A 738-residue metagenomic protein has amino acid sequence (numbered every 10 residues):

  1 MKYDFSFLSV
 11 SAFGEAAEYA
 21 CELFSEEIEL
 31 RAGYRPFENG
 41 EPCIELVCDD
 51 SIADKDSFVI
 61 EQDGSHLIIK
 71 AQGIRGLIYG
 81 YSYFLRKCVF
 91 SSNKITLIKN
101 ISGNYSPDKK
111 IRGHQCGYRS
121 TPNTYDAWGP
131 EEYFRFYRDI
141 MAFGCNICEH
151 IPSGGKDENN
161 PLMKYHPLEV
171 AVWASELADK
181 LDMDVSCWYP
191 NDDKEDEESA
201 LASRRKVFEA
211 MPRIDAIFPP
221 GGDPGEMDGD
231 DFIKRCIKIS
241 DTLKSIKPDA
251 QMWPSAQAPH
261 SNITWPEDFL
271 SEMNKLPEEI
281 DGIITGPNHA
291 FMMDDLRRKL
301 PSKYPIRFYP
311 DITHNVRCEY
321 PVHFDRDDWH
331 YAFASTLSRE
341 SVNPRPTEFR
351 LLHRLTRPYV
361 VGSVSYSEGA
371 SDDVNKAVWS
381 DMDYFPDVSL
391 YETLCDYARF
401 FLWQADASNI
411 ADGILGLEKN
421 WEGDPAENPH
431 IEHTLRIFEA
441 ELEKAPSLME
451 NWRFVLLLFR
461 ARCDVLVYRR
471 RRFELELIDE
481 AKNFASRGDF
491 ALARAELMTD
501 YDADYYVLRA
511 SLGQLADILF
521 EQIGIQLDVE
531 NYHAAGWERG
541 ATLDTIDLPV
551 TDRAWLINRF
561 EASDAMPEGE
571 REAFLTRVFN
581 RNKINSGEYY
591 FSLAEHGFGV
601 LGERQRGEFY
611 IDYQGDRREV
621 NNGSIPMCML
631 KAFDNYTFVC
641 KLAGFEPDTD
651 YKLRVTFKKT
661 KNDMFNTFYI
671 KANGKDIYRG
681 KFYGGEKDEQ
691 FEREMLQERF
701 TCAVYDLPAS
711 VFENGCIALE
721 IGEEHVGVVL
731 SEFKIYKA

Functional and structural regions predicted by a protein language model:
K2-S6, V10-R31, S51-S199, E209-R213 (+3 more regions): Feature activates predominantly on carbohydrate-active enzymes
S9-E15, L46-D50, K70-Q72, Y118 (+5 more regions): Structural motif
Y34-D56: Short, well-ordered secondary-structure micro-motifs within conserved domains or adaptor modules
L67-A71, L97, W452-C463, L630 (+2 more regions): Generic recognition of long tandem-repeat/solenoid scaffolds
V89-N93, N146, D157-S175, D179-D406 (+4 more regions): Catalytic-core regions of glycoside hydrolase
G113, A216, G282, G644 (+1 more regions): Extracellular/lumenal ectodomain signal focusing on beta-strand-rich modules and carbohydrate-recognition contexts
S367-N375, P386-N585: C-terminal non-catalytic alpha-helical accessory regions
D564-A738: Extracytoplasmic
